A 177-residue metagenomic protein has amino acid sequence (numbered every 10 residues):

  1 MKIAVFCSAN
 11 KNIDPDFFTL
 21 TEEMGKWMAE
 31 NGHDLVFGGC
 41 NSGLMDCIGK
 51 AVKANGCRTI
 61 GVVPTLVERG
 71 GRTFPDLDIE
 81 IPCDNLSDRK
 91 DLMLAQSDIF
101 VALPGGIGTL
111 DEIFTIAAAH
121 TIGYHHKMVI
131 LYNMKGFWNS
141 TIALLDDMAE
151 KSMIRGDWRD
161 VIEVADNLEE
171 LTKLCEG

Functional and structural regions predicted by a protein language model:
M1-Q96, Y132-E169, K173-E176: A cross-family phosphate/adenosyl-ligand binding-site feature
T59, Y124-K127: Short, structured loop/turn "capping" segments at alpha-beta junctions
D88-G123, I130: Active-site/ligand-binding-proximal alpha/beta "capping" segment
